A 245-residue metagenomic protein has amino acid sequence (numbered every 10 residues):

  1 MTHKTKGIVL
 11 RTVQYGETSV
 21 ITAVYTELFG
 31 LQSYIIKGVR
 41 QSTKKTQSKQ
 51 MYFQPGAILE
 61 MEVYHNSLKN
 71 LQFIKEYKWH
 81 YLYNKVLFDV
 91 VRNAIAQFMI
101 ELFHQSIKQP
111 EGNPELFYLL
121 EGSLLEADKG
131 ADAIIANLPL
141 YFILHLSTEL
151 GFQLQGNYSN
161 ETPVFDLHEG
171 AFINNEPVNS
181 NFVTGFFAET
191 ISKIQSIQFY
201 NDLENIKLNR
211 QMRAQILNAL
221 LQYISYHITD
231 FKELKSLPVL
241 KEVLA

Functional and structural regions predicted by a protein language model:
M1-V20, Y25-A245: Non-catalytic alpha-helical scaffolds and adjoining flexible linkers that form interface surfaces for assembly
